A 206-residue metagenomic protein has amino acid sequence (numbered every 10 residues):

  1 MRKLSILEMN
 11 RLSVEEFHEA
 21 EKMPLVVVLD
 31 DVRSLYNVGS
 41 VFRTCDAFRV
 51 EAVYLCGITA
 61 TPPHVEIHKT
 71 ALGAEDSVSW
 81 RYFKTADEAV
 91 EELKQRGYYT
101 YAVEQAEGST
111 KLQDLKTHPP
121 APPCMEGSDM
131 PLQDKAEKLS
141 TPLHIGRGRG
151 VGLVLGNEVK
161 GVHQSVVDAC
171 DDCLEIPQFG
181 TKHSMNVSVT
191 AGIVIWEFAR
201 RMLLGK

Functional and structural regions predicted by a protein language model:
L4-I6, R11-G108: RNA substrate-binding interface of SAM-dependent RNA methyltransferases
S40-V41, E66-H68, Q113-L115, S165-D168 (+1 more regions): Short amphipathic alpha-helical segments
E88-A89, K111-L112, V162: Short acidic active-site motifs
A106-G108, E158-G161, F179-T181: Short Gly/Pro-enriched loop/turn and capping motifs at secondary-structure junctions
K116-V151: Intrinsic disorder/low-complexity segments
Q164-K206: Structured adenosyl-cofactor binding patch, chiefly the S-adenosyl-L-methionine
